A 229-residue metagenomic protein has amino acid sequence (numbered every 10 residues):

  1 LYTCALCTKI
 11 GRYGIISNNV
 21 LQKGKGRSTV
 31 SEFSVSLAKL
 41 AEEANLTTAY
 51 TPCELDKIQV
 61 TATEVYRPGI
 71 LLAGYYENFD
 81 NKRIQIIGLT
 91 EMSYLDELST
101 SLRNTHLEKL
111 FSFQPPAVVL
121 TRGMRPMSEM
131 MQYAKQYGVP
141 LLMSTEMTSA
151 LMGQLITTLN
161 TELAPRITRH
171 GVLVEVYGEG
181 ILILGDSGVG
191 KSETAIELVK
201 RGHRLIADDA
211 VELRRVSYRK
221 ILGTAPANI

Functional and structural regions predicted by a protein language model:
Y2-N19: Short, positively charged and aromatic/hydrophobic N-terminal segments
G26-F111: Gly/Thr-rich phosphate-binding loop signature of adenosyl cofactor/nucleotide-binding cores
R83-I86, P116-V119, V139-L142, G180-L182 (+1 more regions): Structural motif
L110-P116, K135-G138: Short, surface-exposed connector motifs at secondary-structure boundaries
R125-T158: Charged, amphipathic alpha-helical linker segments immediately N-terminal to NTP-binding catalytic cores
T158-G178: P-loop NTPase nucleotide-binding/switch module
E179-K200, R204-L205: Glycine-rich phosphate-binding P-loop
A207, R214-I229: Conserved nucleotide-sensing/catalytic segment adjacent to the nucleotide-binding pocket in NTP-handling enzymes
